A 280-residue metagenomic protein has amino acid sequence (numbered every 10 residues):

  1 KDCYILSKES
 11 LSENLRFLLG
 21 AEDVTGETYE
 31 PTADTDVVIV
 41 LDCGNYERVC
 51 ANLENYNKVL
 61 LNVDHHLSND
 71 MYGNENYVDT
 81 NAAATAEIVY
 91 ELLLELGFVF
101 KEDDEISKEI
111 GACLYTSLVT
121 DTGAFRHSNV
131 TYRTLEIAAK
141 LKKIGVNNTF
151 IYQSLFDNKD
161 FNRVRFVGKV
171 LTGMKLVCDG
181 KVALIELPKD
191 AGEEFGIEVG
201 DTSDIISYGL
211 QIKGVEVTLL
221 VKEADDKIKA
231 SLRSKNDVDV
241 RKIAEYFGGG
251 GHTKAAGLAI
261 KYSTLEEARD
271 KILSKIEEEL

Functional and structural regions predicted by a protein language model:
K1-E54: N-terminal small/polar loop signature for handling phosphorylated ligands or for N-terminal nucleophile
K1-R16, T32-T35, T122-Y246, G251-L280: Hydrophobic helix-and-loop "lid/oligomerization" segment in the mid-to-C-terminal part of catalytic domains
Y4-L6, T25, V37-I39, V59-V63 (+3 more regions): Hydrophobic/aromatic beta-strand patches that form the interior of the parallel beta-sheet core in alpha/beta enzyme
L18-A21, N55-N57, Y72-G73, F247: Short, structured coil segments at secondary-structure junctions
G20-T25, V78-N81, N236: Short, hinge-like loop/turn segments at secondary-structure boundaries
C43-Y46, H66-S68, K189-D190, A224: Short glycine-rich anion-binding loops that position phosphate/pyrophosphate groups of nucleotides and phosphorylated
V49, Y56-H65, M71-N74: Acidic, glycine- and histidine-enriched catalytic cores of nucleic acid- and nucleotide-handling enzymes, centered on
H66-I137: Short alpha-helices
